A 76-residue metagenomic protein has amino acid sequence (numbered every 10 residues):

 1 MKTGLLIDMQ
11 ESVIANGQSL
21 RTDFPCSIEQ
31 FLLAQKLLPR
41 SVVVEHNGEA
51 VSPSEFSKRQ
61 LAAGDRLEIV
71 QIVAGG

Functional and structural regions predicted by a protein language model:
M1-G75: Ubiquitin-like/PB1-type beta-grasp interaction modules and other compact soluble beta-rich domains
